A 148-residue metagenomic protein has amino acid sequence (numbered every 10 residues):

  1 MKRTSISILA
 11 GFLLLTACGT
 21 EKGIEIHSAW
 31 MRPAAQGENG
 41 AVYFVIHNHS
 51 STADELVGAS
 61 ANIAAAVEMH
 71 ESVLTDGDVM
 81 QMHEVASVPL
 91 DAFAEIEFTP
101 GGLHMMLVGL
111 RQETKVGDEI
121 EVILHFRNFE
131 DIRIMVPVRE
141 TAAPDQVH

Functional and structural regions predicted by a protein language model:
M1-I8: Bacterial N-terminal signal peptides that target proteins for export
L14-A17: C-terminal motif of bacterial Sec signal peptides marking the signal peptidase cleavage site
E21-H148: Compact, glycine-rich, soluble single-domain proteins
